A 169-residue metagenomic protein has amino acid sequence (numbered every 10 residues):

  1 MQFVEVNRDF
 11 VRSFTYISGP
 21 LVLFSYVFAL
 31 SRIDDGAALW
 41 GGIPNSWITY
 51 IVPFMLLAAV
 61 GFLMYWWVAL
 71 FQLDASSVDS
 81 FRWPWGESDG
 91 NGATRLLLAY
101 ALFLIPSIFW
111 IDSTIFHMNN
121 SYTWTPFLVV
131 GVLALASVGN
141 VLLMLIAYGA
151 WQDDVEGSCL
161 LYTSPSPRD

Functional and structural regions predicted by a protein language model:
V4-E5, I33-I48, T114-F127: Membrane-interface interhelical loops and short amphipathic "cap" helices that link adjacent transmembrane segments
V4-I17, L160-L161: Alpha-helical transmembrane segments and their helix-start/interface "positive-inside/aromatic belt" motifs in integral
F14, I48-A58, P126-G139: Alpha-helical transmembrane segments of polytopic membrane proteins
P20-I33: Alpha-helical transmembrane segments of multi-pass membrane proteins
F62-S77: Membrane-water interface of transmembrane alpha-helices
A75-V138: Membrane-proximal helix-loop-helix units in multi-pass membrane proteins
N119-T123, M144-E156: Membrane-helix boundary connector in multi-pass membrane proteins
Y162-D169: Conserved small/polar residues in nucleotide/adenosyl-binding loops
